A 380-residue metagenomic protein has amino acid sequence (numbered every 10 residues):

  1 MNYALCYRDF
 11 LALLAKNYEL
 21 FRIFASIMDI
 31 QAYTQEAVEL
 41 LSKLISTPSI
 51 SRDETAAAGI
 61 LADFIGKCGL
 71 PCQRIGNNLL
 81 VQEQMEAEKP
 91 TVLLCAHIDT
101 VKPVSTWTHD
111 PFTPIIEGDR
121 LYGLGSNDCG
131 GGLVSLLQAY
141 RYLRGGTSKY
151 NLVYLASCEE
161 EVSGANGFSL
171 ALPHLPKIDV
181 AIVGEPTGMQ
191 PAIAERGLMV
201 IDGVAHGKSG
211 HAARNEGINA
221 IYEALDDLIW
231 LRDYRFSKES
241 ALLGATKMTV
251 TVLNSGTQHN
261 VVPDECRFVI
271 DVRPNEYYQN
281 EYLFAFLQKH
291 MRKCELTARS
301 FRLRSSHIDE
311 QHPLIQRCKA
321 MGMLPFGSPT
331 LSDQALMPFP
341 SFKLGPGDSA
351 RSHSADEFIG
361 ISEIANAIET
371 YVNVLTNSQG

Functional and structural regions predicted by a protein language model:
L13-S26: Short, positively charged and aromatic/hydrophobic N-terminal segments
F24-P103, D119, E265-V269, L283-F286 (+1 more regions): N-terminal helical capping/dimerization or prosegment-like subdomains of hydrolases acting on amide or phosphate bonds
A32, C72, I193, V200-G380: Metal-dependent amide/peptide-bond hydrolase catalytic core, centered on the "pita-bread" metallohydrolase fold
T91-V153: Active-site metal-coordination/substrate-binding segment of hydrolases, especially metallo-dependent peptidases
E117-D119, A139-Y154, L231-A241, S354 (+1 more regions): Phosphate-handling active-site elements
V134-V200, V204: Acidic/histidine-rich catalytic neighborhood of metal-dependent amide-processing enzymes
